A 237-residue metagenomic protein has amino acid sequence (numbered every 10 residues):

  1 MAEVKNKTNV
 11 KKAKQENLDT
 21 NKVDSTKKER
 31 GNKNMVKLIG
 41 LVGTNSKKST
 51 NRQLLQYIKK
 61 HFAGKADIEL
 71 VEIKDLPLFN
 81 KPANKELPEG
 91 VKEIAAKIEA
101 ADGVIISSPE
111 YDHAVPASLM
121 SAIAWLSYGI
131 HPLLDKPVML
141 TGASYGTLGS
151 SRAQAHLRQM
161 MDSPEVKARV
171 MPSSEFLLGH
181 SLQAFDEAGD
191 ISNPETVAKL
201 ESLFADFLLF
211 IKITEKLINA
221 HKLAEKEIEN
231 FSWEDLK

Functional and structural regions predicted by a protein language model:
K7-K27: N-terminal intrinsically disordered, low-complexity tails
K27-N34: Short, Lys/Arg-enriched N-terminal segments with co-localized hydrophobic residues within the first ~10-30 amino acids
V36-K65: N-terminal beta1-alpha1 ligand-phosphate binding loop
G43-T44, I73, A143: Cofactor-binding loop segments of dinucleotide-utilizing enzymes, especially the Rossmann-like FAD- and NAD(P)+-binding
I68-L78, G129-H131, V166-E187: Mobile beta-alpha loop/short-helix "lid" or hinge segments that flank ligand
I73-E89: N-terminal beta-loop-helix "entrance" segment that forms/cooperates in small-molecule cofactor or anionic ligand
E86-E165: Helix-loop-strand module that forms the ligand-binding subsite of alpha/beta enzymes
R169-K237: Glycine-rich phosphate/pyrophosphate-binding loop and the adjoining helix
